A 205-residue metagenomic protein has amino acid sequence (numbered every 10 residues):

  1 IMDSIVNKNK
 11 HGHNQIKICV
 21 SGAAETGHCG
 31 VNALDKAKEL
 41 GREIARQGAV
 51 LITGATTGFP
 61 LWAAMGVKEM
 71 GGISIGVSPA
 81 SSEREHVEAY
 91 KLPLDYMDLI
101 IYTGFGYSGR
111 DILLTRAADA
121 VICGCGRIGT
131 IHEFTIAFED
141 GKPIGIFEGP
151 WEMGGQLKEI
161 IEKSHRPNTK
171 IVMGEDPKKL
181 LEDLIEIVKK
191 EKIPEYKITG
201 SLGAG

Functional and structural regions predicted by a protein language model:
I1-I5, L202-G205: Defense-system signaling and execution modules centered on TIR/cGAS-STING-like, death/scaffold domains and their
D3, N9, K17-C29, A33-D35 (+1 more regions): An N-terminal, well-structured beta->alpha segment
N9, N14, S21-G22, H28 (+1 more regions): C-terminal binding/interaction regions
H11-N14, L34-R42, R46, T57-I136: Acidic/glycine-enriched connector segments
Q47, G66, M70, D140 (+2 more regions): Change "in soluble alpha/beta enzymes" to "in soluble alpha/beta proteins
I52-T56: Active-site glycine- and acidic-residue-rich loops that bind and position anionic ligands or nucleotide-like cofactors
R116, P167-A204: A charged, well-structured terminal subsegment
